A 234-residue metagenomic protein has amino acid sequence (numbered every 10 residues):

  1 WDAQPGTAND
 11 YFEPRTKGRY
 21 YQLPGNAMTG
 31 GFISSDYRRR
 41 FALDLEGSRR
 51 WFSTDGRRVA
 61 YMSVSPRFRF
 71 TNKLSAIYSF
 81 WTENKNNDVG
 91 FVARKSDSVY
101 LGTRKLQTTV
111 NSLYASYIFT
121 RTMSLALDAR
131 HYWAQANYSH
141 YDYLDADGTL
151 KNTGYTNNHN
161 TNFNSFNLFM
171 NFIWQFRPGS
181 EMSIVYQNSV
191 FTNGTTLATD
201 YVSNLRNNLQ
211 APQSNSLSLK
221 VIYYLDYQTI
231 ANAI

Functional and structural regions predicted by a protein language model:
W1-I234: Exposed, low-structure sequence patches enriched in small/polar residues
